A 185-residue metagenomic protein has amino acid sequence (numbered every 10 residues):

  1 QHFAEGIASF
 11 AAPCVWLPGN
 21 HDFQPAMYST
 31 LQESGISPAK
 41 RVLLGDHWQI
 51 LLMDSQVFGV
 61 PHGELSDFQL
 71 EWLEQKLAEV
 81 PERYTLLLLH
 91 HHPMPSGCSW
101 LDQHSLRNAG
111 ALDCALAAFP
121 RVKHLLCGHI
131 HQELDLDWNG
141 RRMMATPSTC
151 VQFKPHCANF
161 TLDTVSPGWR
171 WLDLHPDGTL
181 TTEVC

Functional and structural regions predicted by a protein language model:
Q1-I36, G45, A118: Core catalytic region of metal-dependent phosphoesterases/phosphodiesterases, especially metallo-beta-lactamase-like
H2-P13, H104-D113, G140-T149: Short, electropositive alpha-helical surface patch
H21-D22, F58, H92, H129-H131 (+1 more regions): Catalytic metal-binding/acid-base residues of hydrolase active sites
F23-I36, F58-D67, C157-L162: Acidic/histidine-rich helix-loop elements that form or flank divalent-metal/phosphate-binding sites at the catalytic
V42-L44, L52-D54, W171-D173: Short, well-ordered beta-strand micro-motif
W48-V57, L86-L88, R141-P147, E183-V184: Active-site-proximal beta-strand elements of phosphoester/diester hydrolases
H62-R142, G178-L180: His/acidic metal-ligating clusters that form di-metal
A115, L134-C185: Binuclear metal-dependent phosphoesterase catalytic core
